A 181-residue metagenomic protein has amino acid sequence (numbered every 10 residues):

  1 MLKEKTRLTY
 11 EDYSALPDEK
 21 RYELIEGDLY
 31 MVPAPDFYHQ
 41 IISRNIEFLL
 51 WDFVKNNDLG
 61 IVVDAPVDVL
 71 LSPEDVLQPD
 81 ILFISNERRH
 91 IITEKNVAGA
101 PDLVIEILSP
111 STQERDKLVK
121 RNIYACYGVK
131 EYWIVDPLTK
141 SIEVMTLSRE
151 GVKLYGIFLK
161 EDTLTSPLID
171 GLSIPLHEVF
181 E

Functional and structural regions predicted by a protein language model:
M1-E181: Gly/Pro/Ser/Thr-rich low-complexity, intrinsically disordered segments predominantly at protein N-termini
